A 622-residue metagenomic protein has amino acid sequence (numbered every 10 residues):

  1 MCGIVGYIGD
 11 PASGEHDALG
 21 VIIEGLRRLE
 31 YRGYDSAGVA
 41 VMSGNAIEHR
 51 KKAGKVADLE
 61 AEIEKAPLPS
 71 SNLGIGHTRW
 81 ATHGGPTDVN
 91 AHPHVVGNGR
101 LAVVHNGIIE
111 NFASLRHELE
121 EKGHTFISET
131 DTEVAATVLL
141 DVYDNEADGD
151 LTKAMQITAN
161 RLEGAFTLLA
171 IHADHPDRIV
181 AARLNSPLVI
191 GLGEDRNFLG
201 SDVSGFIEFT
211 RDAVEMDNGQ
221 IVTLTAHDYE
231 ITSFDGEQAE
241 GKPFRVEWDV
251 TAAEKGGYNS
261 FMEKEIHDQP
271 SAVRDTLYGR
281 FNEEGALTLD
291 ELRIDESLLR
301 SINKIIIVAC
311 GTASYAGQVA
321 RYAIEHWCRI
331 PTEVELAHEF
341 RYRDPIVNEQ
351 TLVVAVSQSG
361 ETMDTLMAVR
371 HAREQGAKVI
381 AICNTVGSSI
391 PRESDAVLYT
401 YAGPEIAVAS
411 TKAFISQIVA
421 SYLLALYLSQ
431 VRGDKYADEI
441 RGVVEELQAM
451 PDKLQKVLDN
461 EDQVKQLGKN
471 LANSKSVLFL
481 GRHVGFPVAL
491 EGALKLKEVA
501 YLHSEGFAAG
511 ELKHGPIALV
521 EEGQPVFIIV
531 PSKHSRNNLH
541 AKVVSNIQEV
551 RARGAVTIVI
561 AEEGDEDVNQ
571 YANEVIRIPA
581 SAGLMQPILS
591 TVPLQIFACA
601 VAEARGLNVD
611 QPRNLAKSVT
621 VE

Functional and structural regions predicted by a protein language model:
M1-K255, N259, S271-N303, Y342 (+3 more regions): Conserved short alpha-helical segments that host acidic/polar catalytic motifs at enzyme active sites
D174-H175, L184-L188, E194-D195, A213-G257 (+1 more regions): A SIS-like phosphosugar-recognition module
